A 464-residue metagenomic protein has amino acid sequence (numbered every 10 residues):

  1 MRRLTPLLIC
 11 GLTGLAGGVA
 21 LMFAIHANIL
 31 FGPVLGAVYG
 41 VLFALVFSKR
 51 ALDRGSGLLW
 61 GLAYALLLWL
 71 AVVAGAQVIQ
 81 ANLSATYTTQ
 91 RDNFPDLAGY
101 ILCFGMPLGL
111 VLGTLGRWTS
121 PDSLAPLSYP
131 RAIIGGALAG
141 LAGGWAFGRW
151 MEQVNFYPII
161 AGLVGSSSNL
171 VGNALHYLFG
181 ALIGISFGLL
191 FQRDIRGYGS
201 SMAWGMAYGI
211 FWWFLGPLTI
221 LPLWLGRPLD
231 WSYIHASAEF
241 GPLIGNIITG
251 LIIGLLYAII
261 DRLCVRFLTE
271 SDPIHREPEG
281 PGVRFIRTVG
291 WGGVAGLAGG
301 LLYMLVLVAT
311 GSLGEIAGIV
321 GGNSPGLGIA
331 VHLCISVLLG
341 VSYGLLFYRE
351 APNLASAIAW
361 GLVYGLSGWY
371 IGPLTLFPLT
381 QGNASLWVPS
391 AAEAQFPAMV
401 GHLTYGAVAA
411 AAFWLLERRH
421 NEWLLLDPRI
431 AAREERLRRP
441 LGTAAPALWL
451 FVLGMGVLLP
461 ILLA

Functional and structural regions predicted by a protein language model:
M1-A464: Juxtamembrane/disordered regions of integral membrane proteins
